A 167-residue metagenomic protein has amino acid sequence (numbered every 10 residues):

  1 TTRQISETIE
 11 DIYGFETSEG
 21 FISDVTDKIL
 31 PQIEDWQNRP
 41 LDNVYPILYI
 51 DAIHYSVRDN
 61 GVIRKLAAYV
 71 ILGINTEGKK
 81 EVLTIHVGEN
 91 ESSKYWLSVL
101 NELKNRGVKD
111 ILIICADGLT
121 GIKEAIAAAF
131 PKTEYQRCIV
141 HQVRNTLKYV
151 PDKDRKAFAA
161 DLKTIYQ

Functional and structural regions predicted by a protein language model:
T1-I9: Short, charged amphipathic recognition helices of the HTH superfamily and cognate SANT/SANTA-like modules
T8, I12-E19, D24, K28-A116 (+3 more regions): RNase H-like nuclease fold core
I113-T120, A125-K163: Conserved beta-strand -> loop -> alpha-helix junction used to position metal-binding or nucleic-acid-contacting
I165-Q167: Short, intrinsically disordered, charge-balanced linker/junction segments flanking boundaries in proteins
